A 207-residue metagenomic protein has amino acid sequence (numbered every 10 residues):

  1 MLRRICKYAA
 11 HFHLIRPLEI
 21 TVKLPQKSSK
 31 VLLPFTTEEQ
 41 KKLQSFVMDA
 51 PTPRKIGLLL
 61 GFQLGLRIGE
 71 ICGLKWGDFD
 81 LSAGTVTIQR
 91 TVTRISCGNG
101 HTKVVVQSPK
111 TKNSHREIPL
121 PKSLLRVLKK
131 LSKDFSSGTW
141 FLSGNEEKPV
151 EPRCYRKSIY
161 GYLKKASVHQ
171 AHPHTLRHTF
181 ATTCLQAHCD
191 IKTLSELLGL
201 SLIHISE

Functional and structural regions predicted by a protein language model:
M1-T21, R67-G69: N-terminal DNA-binding recognition helix of tyrosine site-specific recombinases/integrases
L2, G57, G65, G69-L74 (+2 more regions): Alpha-helix N-cap/helix-start motif at helix boundaries, enriched for small hydrophobics
A9, S45-L59, D80, T85: Conserved catalytic core of the tyrosine transesterase superfamily
F12-P17, Q26-S45, Q89, C97-P121 (+1 more regions): DNA breakage-rejoining catalytic core of tyrosine-based enzymes
K41, S45-R54, L64, I118 (+3 more regions): Short, basic (Lys/Arg/His-rich) helix/loop patches that form interaction surfaces in the mid-to-C-terminal regions
G73-F79, S195-L202: A short, basic/aromatic helix-end/turn motif that makes direct DNA contacts
T85-T87, S96-C97, V106-K129, G138-Y160: C-terminal catalytic core of Y-nucleophile DNA break-rejoin enzymes
I203-E207: Conserved small/polar residues in nucleotide/adenosyl-binding loops
